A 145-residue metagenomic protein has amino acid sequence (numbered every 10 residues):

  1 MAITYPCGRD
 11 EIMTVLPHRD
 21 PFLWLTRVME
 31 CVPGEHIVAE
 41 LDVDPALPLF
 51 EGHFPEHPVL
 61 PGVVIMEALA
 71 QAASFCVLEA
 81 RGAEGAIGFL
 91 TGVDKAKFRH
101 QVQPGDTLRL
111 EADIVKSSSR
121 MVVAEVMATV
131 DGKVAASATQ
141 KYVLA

Functional and structural regions predicted by a protein language model:
M1-P6, A73-R109, A135-Y142: Hydrophobic beta-strand-centered segment that forms part of the acyl-chain substrate-binding groove
A2-M29: Flexible, low-complexity linker/boundary loops enriched in proline and small hydrophobic residues that flank enzymatic
T4-M13, L41, P58, S137: RNA-interacting cores
D20-L60: Catalytic strand-loop segment that frames the active site of acyl-thioester-processing enzymes
L23, G34-V38, T107-R109, M121-V123 (+1 more regions): Intrinsic-disorder/low-complexity, polar/charged segments enriched in Ser/Thr/Lys/Arg/Asp/Glu/Gln
V28, D94-D131: Hydrophobic beta-sheet segments that form the core/acyl-binding groove of ACP/CoA-dependent acyl-chain-processing
V28, V59-A83: Active-site helix/loop of acyl-thioester processing domains in fatty-acid/polyketide metabolism, spanning hotdog-fold
T129, K141-A145: Short beta-strand edge segments in extracellular beta-sheet folds
